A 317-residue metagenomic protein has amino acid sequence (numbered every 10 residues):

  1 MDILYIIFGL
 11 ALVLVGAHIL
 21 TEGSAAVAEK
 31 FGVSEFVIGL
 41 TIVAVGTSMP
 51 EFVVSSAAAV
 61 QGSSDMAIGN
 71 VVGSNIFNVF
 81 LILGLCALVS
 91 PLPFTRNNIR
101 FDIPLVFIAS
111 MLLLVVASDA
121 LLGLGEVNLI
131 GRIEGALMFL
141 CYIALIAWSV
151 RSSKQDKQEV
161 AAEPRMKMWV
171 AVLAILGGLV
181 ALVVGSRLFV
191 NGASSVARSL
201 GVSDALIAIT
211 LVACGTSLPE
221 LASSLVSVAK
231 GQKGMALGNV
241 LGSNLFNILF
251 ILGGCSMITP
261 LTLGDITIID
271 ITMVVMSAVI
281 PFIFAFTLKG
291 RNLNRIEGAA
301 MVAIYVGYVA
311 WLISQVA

Functional and structural regions predicted by a protein language model:
M1-A317: Hydrophobic alpha-helical segments, chiefly the membrane-spanning helices and signal/signal-anchor peptides
